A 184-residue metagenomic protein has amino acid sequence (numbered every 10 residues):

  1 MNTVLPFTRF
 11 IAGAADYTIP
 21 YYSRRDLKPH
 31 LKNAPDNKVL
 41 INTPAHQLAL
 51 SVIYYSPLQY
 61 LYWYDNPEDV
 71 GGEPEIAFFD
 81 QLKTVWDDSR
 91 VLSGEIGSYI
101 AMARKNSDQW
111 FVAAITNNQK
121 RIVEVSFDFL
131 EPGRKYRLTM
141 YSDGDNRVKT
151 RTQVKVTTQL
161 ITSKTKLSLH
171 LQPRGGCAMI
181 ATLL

Functional and structural regions predicted by a protein language model:
M1-D65, L92: Glycan-recognition surfaces
I53, V112, R174: Conserved, mostly hydrophobic/aromatic
Y64-D65, A114-T116, F127, M140-S142 (+2 more regions): Active-site proximal loops enriched in glycine and acidic residues that flank catalytic Cys/His/Asp and coordinate
N66-F111, N146-T152: Glycan-recognition and catalytic regions of carbohydrate-active enzymes
I96-P132, A178: Carbohydrate-binding surface patches
L130-G144: Solvent-exposed beta-hairpin/edge-strand motifs
M140-K164: Solvent-exposed beta-strand/loop surfaces of large extracellular or lumenal domains
T158-L184: C-terminal beta-strand-rich structural cap/linker in extracellular carbohydrate-active enzymes
